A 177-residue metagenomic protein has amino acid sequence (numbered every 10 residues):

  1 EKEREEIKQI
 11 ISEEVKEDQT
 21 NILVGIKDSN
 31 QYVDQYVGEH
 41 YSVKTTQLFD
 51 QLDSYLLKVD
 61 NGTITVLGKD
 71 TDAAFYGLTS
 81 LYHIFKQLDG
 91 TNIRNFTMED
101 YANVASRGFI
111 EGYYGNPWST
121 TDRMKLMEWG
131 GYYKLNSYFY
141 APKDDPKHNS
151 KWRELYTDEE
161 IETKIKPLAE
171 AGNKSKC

Functional and structural regions predicted by a protein language model:
E1-R4: Short, charged N-terminal beta->alpha structural module
I7-T45: Short, well-ordered secondary-structure micro-motifs within conserved domains or adaptor modules
Y41-C177: Feature activates predominantly on carbohydrate-active enzymes
